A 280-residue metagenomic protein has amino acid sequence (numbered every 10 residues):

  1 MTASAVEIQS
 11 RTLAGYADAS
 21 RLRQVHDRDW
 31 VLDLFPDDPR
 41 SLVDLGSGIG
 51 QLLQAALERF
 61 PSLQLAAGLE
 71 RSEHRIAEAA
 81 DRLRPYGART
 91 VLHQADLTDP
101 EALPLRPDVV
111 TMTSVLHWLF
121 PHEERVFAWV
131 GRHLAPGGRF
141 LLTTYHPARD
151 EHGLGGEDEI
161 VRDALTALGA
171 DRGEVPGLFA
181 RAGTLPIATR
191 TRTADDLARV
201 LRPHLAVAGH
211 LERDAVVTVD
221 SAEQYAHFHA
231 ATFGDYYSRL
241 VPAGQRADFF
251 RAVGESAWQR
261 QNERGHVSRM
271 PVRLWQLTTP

Functional and structural regions predicted by a protein language model:
A5, Q9, Y16-A17, A208-N262: C-terminal helical/coil "lid" or tail adjacent to the Rossmann-like core of SAM-dependent
R21-P39: Conserved alpha-helix/loop element of class I SAM-dependent methyltransferases that forms part of the SAM/SAH-binding
G46-G50: Class I SAM-dependent methyltransferase "Motif I" SAM/SAH-binding loop
Q51-P100: Class I SAM-dependent methyltransferase SAM/SAH-binding core
A102-V110: A short acidic, Gly/Pro-enriched loop at the edge of an enzyme's catalytic core that lines a small-molecule cofactor
V109-H122: A short SAM/SAH-binding and catalytic strip from SAM-dependent methyltransferases
E124-P136: A short glycine-rich, Lys/Arg-flanked "PGG" loop and its adjoining helix->strand segment in the class I
R139-V216: Conserved catalytic/acceptor-binding region of the Class I
